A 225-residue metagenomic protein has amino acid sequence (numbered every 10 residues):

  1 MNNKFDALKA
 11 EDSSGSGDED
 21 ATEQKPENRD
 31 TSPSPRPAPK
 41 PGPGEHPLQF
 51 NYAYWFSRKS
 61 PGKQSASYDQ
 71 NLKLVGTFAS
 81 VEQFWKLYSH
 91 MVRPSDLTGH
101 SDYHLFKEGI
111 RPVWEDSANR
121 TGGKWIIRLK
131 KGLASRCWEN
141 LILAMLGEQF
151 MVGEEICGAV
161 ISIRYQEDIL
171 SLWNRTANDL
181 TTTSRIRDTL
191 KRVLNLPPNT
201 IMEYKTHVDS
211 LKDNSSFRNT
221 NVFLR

Functional and structural regions predicted by a protein language model:
M1-P41: Low-complexity, prion-like intrinsically disordered regions of RNA granule-associated mRNA regulation factors, enriched
P37, S67-V75, G122-K131, I169-W173: Short interface patches used for recognition in eukaryotic signaling and trafficking proteins
P41-E45, K63-Q64, L74-V75, W114-A118 (+1 more regions): Beta-strand elements of modular eukaryotic interaction domains
L48-V75: Glycine-rich loop/turn
F56-R58, A79-E82, Y88, G109 (+4 more regions): Residues that form ligand- and interface-recognition hot spots within folded domains
D69-P94, I127: Extended catalytic/binding region for NAD+/ADP-ribose chemistry, centered on the ART fold
L97-R164: Amphipathic alpha-helical interface segments within eukaryotic helical scaffold and small GTPase-regulatory domains
A134, W138-R225: Intrinsically disordered, low-complexity, Lys/Arg-biased terminal tails
